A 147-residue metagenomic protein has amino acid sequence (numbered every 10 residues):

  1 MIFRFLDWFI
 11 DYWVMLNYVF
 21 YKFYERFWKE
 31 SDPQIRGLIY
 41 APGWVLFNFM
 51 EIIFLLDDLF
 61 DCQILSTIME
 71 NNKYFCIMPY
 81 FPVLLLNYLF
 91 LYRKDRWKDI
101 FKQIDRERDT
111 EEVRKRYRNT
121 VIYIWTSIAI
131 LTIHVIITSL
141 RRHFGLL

Functional and structural regions predicted by a protein language model:
M1-Q34: Membrane-proximal soluble regions of multi-pass membrane proteins
W13, L85-I100: Membrane-water interface of transmembrane alpha-helices
Y24-K29, K94-D109: Cytoplasmic membrane-interface regions of multi-pass membrane proteins
R26-S66: Short linear elements at protein peripheries
S31-W44, D109-I130: Loop-to-transmembrane boundary segments
I52-Q63, Y92-W97, L140-H143: Membrane-helix interface motif
M69-L85: Alpha-helical transmembrane segments
L131-L147: Juxtamembrane boundary at the C-terminal end of a transmembrane helix
